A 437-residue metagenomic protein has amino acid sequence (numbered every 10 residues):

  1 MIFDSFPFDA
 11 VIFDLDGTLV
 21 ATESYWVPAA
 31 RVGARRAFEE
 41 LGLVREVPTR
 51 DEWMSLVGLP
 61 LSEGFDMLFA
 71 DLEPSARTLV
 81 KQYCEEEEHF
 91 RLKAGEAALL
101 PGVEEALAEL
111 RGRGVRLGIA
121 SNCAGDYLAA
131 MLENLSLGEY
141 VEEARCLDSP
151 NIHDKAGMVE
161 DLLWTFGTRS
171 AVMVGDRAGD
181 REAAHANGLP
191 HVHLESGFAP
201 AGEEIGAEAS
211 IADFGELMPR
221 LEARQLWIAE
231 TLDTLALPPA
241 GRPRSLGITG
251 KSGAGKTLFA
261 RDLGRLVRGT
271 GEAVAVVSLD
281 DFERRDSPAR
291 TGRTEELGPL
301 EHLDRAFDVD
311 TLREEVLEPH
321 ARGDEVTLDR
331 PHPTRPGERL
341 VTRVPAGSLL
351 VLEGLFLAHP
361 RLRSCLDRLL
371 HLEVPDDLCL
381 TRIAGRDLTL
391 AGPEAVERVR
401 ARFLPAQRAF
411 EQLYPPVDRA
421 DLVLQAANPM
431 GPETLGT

Functional and structural regions predicted by a protein language model:
M1-F8, G125, A129-W227: Asp-based, Mg2+/Mn2+-dependent phosphohydrolase catalytic module
D4-P101, G112: N-terminal helical cap/lid subdomain that shapes the substrate entry/recognition surface in HAD-like hydrolases
P7, F90-I119, D126-A129, A156-G157: Short, acidic loop-to-helix structural element flanking the phosphoryl-transfer center in phosphate-processing enzymes
E222-S245: Extreme N-terminal, non-catalytic leader segments that precede Walker-type/kinase nucleotide-binding cores
K256: Conserved lysine of the Walker
A275, E283-T334, L349: Conserved nucleotide-sensing/catalytic segment adjacent to the nucleotide-binding pocket in NTP-handling enzymes
P336-D387: ATP-dependent NMP and nucleoside kinases share a basic, alpha-helical "lid"
H359, A391-T437: Small-molecule kinase domains that catalyze NTP-dependent phosphoryl transfer to phosphate-bearing small molecules
